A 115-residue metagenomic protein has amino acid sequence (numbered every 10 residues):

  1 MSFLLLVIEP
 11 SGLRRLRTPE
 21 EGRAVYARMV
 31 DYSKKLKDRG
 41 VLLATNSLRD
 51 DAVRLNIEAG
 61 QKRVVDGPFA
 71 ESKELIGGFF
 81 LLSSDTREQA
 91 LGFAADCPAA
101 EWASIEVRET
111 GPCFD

Functional and structural regions predicted by a protein language model:
M1-D115: Conserved, structured core segments of small domains
